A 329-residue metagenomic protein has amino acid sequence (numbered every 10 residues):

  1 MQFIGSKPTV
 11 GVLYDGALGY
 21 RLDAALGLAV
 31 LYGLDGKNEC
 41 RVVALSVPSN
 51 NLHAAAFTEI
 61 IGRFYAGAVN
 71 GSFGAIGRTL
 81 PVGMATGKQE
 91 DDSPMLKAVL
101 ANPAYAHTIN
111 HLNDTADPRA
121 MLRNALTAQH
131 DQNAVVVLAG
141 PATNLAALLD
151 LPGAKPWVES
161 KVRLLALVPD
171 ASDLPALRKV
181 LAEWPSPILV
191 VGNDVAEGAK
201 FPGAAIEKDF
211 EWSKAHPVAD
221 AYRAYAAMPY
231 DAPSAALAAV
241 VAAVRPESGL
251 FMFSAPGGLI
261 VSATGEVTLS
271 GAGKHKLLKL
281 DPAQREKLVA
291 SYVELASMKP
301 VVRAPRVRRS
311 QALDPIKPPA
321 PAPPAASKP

Functional and structural regions predicted by a protein language model:
M1-P329: N-terminal acidic, glycine/proline-rich low-complexity segments
